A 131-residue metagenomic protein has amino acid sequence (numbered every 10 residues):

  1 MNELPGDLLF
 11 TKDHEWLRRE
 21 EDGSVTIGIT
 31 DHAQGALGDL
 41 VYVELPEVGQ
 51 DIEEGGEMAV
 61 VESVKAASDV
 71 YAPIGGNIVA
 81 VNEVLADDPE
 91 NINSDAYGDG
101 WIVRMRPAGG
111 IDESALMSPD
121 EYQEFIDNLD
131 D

Functional and structural regions predicted by a protein language model:
M1-G56, S94, G98-D131: Acidic, low-complexity mobile loops and tails
N2-P5, V70, I74: Short, glycine/small-residue-enriched coil/turn segments at secondary-structure junctions
L17-R19, V64, V81-V84: Residue-level recognition of beta-strand microenvironments
Q34-G35, V48, G75-I78, V84-A86: Short, charged/polar surface micro-motifs in flexible loops or helix N-caps
S63-A66, I74: Periplasm/extracytoplasmic soluble domains of Gram-negative envelope assemblies and related organellar analogs
V79-V103: Aromatic- and Lys/Arg-enriched surface recognition patch
